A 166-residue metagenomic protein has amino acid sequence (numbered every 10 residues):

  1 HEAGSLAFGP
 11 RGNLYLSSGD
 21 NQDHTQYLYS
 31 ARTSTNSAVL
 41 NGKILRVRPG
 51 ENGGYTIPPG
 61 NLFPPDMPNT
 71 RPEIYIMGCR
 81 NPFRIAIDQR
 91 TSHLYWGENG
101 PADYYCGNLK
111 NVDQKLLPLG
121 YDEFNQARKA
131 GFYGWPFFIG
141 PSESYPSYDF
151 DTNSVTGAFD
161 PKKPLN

Functional and structural regions predicted by a protein language model:
H1-A7: Asp-box/WD-like beta-propeller blade repeats and closely related beta-sheet repeat scaffolds
F8-R11, P49-G50: Alpha-helix capping at helix-to-loop junctions
R11-G12, S92: Short coil/turn segments that connect the beta-strands within blades of beta-propeller domains
D20-N166: Beta-propeller domain segments
